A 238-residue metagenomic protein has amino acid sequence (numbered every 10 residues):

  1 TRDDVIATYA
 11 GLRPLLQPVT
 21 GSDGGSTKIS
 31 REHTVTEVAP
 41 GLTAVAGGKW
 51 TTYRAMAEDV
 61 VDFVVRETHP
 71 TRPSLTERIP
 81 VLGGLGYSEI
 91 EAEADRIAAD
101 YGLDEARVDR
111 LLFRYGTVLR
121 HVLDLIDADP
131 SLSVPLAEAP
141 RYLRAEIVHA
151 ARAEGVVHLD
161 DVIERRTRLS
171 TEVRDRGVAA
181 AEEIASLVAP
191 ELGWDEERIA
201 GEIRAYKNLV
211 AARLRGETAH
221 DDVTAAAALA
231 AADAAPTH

Functional and structural regions predicted by a protein language model:
T1-H238: C-terminal accessory subdomains/tails of enzymes that are appended
